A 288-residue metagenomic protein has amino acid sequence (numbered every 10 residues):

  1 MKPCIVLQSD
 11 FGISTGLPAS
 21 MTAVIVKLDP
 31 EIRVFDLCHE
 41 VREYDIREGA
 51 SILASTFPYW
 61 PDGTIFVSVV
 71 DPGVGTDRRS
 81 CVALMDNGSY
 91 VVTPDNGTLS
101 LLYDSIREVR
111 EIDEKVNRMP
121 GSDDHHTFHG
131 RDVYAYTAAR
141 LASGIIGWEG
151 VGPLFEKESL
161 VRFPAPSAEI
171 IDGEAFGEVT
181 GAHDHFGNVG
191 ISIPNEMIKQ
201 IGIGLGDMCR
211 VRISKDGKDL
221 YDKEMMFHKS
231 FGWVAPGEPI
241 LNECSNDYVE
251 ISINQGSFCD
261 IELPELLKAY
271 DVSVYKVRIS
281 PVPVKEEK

Functional and structural regions predicted by a protein language model:
K2-E40: N-terminal glycine-rich anion-binding loop in soluble enzyme alpha/beta folds
P3-C4, L28-V34, Y44, E48 (+2 more regions): Active-site histidine-anchored catalytic micro-motif
D10, T137, N254: A residue-level signal for conserved active-site and pocket-lining positions in enzyme catalytic cores
F11-T15, G73-T76, F258: Short acidic, Gly/Ser-rich segments with clustered Asp/Glu that frequently serve as metal-coordination loops in enzyme
L28-E31, T56-W60, S105, R140-W148 (+1 more regions): Change "in soluble alpha/beta enzymes" to "in soluble alpha/beta proteins
P120-L205: Anionic-ligand-binding alpha/beta catalytic cores of soluble enzymes and soluble regulatory domains that recognize
G190-A269: A conserved acidic, glycine/proline-rich C-terminal tail/linker
I261-K288: Conserved glycine-rich phosphate/nucleotide-binding loop and adjacent Mg2+-coordinating catalytic segment
